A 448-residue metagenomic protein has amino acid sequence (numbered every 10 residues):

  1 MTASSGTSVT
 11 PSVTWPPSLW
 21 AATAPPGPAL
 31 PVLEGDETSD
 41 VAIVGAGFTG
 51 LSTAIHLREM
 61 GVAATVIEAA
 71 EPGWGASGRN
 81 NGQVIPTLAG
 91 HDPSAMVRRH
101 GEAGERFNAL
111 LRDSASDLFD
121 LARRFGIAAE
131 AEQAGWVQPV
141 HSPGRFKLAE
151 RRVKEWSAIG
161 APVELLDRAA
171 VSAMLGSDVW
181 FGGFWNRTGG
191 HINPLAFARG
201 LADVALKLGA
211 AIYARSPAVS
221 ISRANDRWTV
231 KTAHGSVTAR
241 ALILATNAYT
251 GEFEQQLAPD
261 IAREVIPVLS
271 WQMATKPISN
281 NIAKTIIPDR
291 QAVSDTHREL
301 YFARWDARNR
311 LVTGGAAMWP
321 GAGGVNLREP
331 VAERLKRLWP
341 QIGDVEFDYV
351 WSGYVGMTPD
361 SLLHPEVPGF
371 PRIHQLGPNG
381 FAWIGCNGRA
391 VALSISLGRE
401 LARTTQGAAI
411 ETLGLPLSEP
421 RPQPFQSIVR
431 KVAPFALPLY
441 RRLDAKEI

Functional and structural regions predicted by a protein language model:
M1-V41: Extreme N-terminal leader/targeting segments of oxidoreductases
L30, A128-Q138, A170-V204, L208 (+1 more regions): Helix-loop-beta segment of a Rossmann-like dinucleotide-binding subdomain
S39-V66: N-terminal Rossmann-like FAD-binding beta1-loop-alpha1 element of flavoenzymes
E59-R79: Glycine-rich FAD pyrophosphate-binding loop
V84, R124-E132, A218-S220, G235-P378: Active-site substrate-recognition segment that forms the wall of the catalytic cavity or substrate channel
T87-R168: Dinucleotide-binding Rossmann-like beta1-alpha1 core, especially the glycine-rich loop that anchors the ADP
K147, R151-S157, V179-R240: Helical element adjacent to the flavin cofactor pocket in flavoenzyme catalytic cores
G321-A445: C-terminal catalytic lobe of FAD-dependent flavoproteins
